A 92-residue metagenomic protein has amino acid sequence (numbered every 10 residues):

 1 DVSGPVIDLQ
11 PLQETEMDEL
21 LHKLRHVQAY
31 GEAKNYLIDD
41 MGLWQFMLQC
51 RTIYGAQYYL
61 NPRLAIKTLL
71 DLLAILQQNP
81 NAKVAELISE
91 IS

Functional and structural regions predicted by a protein language model:
S3-S92: C-terminal alpha-helical "lid" subdomain
